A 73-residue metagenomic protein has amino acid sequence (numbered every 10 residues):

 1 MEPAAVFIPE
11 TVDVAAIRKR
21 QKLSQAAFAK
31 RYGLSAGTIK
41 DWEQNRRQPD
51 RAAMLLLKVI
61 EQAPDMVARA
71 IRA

Functional and structural regions predicted by a protein language model:
M1-P9, M66-A73: N-terminal flexible/basic segments that precede or flank functional cores
E10-D13, A52: N-terminal positioning helix adjacent to the helix-turn-helix/winged-helix DNA-binding module
V14-K30: Short basic helix-loop element that most often maps to the first helix and adjoining turn of HTH DNA-binding modules
F28-A29, I39-W42: Conserved hydrophobic/aromatic packing and binding residues within compact polymer-binding modules
G33, Q44: Residue-level detection of the helix-turn-helix DNA-binding "recognition helix"
R51-R69: DNA major-groove recognition helix of helix-turn-helix/homeodomain DNA-binding modules
